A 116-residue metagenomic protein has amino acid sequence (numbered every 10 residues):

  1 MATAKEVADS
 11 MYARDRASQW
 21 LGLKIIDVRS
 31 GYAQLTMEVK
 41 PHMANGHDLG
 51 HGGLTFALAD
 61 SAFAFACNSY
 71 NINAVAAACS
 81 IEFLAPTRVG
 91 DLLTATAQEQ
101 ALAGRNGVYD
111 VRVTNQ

Functional and structural regions predicted by a protein language model:
M1-Q116: Terminal targeting signals and extreme-terminal segments of soluble enzymes
